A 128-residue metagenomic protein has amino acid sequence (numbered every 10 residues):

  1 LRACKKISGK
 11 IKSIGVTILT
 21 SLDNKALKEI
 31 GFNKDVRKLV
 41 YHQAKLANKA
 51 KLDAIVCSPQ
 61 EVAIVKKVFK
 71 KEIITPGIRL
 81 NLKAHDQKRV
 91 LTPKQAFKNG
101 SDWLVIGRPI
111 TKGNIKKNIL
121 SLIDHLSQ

Functional and structural regions predicted by a protein language model:
L1-A54, S58-A63, K70, I74 (+1 more regions): Conserved anion-binding
L1-I7, F97, P109-Q128: C-terminal helical cap(s) of enzyme catalytic domains, especially alpha/beta-barrels
E29-G31, I73, L91, A96 (+1 more regions): Generic alpha-helical propensity signal that fires on short helical segments and nearby coil/disordered stretches
R37-H42, F97-S101, Q128: Glycine-rich loops and low-complexity Gly/Arg-rich segments that provide flexible linkers or classic glycine-based
A47, V65, A96, G107 (+1 more regions): Conserved, mostly hydrophobic/aromatic
V62-V68, L91, Q128: N-terminal amphipathic alpha-helix/helix-capping segment at the start of soluble metabolic enzymes
L80, R89-P93, F97-N118: Glycine-rich phosphate-binding active-site loops on the catalytic face of alpha/beta enzymes
H85-Q87: Short gly/ser/thr-rich secondary-structure transition/capping motifs
